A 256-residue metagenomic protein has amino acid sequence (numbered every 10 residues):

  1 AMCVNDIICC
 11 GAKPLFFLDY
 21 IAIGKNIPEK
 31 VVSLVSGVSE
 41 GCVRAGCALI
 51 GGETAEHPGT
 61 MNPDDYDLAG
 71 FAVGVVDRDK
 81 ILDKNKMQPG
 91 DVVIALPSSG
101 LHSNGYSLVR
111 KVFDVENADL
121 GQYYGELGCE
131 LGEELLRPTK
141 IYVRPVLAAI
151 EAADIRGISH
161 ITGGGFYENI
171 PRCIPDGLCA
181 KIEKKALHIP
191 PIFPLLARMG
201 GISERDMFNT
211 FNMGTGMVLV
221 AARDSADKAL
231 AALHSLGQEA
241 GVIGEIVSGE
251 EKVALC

Functional and structural regions predicted by a protein language model:
A1-C9: Active-site cofactor/substrate anionic-group-binding motifs, chiefly glycine- and Lys/Arg-rich phosphate-binding loops
C3, K13-S107, E245: Glycine-rich anion-binding loops of enzyme active sites
L18, F113-D114, E183: Short, contiguous, well-ordered secondary-structure segments
K30-A45, M61-Y66, D119-L120, G125-L136 (+1 more regions): Glycine-/charge-enriched secondary-structure boundary and capping motifs
M87-E133: Acidic, glycine-rich loop-and-beta core segments that form the ion-binding/anion-interacting portion of active sites
